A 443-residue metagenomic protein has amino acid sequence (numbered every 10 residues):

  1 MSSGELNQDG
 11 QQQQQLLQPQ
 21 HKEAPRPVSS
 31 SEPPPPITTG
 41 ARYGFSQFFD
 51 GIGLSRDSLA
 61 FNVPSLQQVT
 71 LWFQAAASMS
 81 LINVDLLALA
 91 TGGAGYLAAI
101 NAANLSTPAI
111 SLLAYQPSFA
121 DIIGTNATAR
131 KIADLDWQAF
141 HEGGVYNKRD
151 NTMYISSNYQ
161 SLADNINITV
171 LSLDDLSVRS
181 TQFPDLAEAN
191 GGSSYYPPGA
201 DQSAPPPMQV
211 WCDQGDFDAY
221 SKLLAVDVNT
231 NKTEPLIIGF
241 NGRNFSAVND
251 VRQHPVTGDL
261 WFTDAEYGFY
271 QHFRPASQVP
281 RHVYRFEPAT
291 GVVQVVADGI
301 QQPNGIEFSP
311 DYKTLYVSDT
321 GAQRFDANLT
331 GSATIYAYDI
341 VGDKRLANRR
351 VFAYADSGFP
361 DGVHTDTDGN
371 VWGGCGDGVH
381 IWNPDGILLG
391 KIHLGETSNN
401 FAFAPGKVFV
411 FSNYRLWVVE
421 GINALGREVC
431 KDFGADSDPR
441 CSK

Functional and structural regions predicted by a protein language model:
G10-Q20: Low-complexity, intrinsically disordered transcriptional activation domains enriched in glutamine and histidine
S46, I52-S58, N62-P117, N126 (+1 more regions): Beta-strand-rich domains and repeat architectures in extracellular enzymes and scaffolds, especially beta-propellers
P117-D134, D175-D185, N229-G242, H282-Q302 (+2 more regions): Blade-edge beta-strand/turn elements of extracellular beta-propeller and related beta-sheet repeat scaffolds
L135-D150, D185-Q214, F240-L260, Y267-G268 (+5 more regions): Beta-rich, blade/repeat-based domains predominating in secreted/periplasmic proteins but also intracellular
S156-Q214, D218-V228: Extended, compositionally biased flexible segments
N167-T169, K222-L224, H282-Y284, T334-Y336 (+2 more regions): A short loop-to-beta-strand structural motif that recurs across blades of beta-propeller domains
A337-K344, G421-R427: Short loop/turn segments immediately following beta-strands, especially the blade-tip and inter-blade linker loops
N400-K443: Blade-level signature of beta-propeller repeat domains, shared across WD40, Kelch, NHL, RCC1 and BNR/Asp-box propellers
